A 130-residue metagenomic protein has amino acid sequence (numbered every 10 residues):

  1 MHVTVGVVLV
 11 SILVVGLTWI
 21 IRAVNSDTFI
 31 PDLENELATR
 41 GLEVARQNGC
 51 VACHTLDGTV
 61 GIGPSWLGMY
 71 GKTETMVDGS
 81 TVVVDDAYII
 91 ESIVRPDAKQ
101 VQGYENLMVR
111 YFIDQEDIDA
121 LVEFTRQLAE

Functional and structural regions predicted by a protein language model:
T4-W19: Hydrophobic membrane-insertion alpha-helices, especially the h-region of bacterial N-terminal signal peptides
A23-R46, V82-V83: Electrostatic cytochrome c docking/interface patches
L37-R40, G49, D85, I89 (+1 more regions): Stable alpha-helical elements in mature extracytoplasmic
G41-V44, N48, R95, K99: Short alpha-helical scaffold segments that flank and stabilize functional sites
L42, T55-S92, V109-I113: Gly/Gly-Pro-rich "capping" loops immediately C-terminal to redox-active cysteine motifs in periplasmic/lumenal
A52, G63-M69, S92-L128: Axial heme c-ligation environment in periplasmic c-type cytochrome domains
G58, E74, D97, A129-E130: Activation segment of ePK-like protein kinases, specifically the conserved APE
